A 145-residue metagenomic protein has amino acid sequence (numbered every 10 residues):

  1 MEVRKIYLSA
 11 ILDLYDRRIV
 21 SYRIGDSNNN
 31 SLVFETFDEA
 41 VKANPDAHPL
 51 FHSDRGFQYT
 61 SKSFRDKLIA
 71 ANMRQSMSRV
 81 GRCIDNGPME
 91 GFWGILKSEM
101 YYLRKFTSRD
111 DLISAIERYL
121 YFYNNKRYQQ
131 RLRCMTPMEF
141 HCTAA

Functional and structural regions predicted by a protein language model:
M1-A145: Charged DNA-binding/catalytic regions of mobile-element recombinases
